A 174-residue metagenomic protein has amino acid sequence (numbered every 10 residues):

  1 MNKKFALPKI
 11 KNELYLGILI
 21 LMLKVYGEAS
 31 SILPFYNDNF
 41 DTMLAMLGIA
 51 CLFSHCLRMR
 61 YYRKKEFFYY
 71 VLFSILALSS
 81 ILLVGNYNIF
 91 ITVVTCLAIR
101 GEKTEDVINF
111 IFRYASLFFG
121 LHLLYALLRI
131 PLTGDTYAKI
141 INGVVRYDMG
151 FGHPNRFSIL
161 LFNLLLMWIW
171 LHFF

Functional and structural regions predicted by a protein language model:
N2-G27, D41-Y61, K65-F174: Hydrophobic transmembrane helix bundles of membrane-integrated enzymes that assemble and modify cell-envelope
G27-Y36: Aromatic-enriched
